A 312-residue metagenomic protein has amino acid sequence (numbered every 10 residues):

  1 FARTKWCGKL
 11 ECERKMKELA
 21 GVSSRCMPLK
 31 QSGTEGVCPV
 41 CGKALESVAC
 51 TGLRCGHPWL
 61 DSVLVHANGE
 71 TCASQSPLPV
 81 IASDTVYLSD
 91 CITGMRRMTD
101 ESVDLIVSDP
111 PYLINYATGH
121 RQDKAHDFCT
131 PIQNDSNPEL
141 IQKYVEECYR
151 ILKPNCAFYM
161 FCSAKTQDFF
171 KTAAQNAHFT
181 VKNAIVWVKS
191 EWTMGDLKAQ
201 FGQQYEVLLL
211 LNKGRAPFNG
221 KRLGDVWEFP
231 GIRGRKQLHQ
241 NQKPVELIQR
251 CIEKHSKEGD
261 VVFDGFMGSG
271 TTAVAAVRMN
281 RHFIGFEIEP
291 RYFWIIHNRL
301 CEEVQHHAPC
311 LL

Functional and structural regions predicted by a protein language model:
F1, C26-T34, K43-V48, H66: Short, flexible, mixed-charge glycine/proline-rich loop motifs that serve as phosphate/nucleic-acid-contacting
F1-S23, S47-G52: BZIP DNA-binding basic region
K9-R14, P28, V40-K43, G52 (+1 more regions): Short Cys/His-rich local motifs and their 1-3 flanking residues in nucleic-acid-associated proteins and small
C12-C26, H57-C72: Short metal-binding segments enriched for Cys and/or His
L19, Q31-S32, S76: Cationic, low-complexity basic patches in intrinsically disordered or flexible, solvent-exposed regions
V65, T71-S74, L78-W294: Core catalytic lobe of class I
P77-I81, H297-L311: Short, conserved SAM-binding/catalytic segment of Class I S-adenosyl-L-methionine-dependent methyltransferases
